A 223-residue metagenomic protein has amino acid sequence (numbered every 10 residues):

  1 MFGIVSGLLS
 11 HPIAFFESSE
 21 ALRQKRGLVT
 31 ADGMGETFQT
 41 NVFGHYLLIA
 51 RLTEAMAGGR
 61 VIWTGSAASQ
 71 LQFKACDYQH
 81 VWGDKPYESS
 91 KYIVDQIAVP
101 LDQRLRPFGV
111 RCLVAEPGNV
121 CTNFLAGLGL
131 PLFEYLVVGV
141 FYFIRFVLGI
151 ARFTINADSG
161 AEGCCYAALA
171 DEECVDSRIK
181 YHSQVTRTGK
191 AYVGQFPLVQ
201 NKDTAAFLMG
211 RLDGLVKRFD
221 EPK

Functional and structural regions predicted by a protein language model:
M1-L125: Rossmann-fold NAD(P)H-dependent dehydrogenase/reductase core
S66-K223: NAD(P)H-dependent oxidoreductase Rossmann-fold/reductase module
